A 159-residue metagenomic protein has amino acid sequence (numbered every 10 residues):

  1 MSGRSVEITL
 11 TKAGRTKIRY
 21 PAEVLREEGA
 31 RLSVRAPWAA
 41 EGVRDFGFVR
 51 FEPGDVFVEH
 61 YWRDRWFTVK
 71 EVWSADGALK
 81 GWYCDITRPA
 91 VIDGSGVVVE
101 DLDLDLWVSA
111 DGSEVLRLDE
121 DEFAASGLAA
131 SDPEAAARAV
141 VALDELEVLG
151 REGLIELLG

Functional and structural regions predicted by a protein language model:
M1-V56: Charge-rich, low-complexity N-terminal segments
L10-R15, W38, W73-A75, R88-A90 (+1 more regions): Short acidic, glycine-rich loop/turn motifs
E27-A30, A75-D76, S109-S113: Short acidic-glycine loop/turn motifs at beta-strand connectors
V43-V49, S95, S126-A129: A short, polar/proline- and glycine-enriched secondary-structure boundary/capping micro-motif
F48-V91, V97, L102-L104: Phosphate/ribose-recognition catalytic cores of enzymes acting on nucleotide-derived substrates
L102-E145: A hydrophobic, small-residue-rich beta->alpha segment in the mid-to-C-terminal subdomain of diverse proteins
V141-G159: Cysteine/selenocysteine-centered motifs that mediate thiol-based redox chemistry or coordinate metal-sulfur cofactors
